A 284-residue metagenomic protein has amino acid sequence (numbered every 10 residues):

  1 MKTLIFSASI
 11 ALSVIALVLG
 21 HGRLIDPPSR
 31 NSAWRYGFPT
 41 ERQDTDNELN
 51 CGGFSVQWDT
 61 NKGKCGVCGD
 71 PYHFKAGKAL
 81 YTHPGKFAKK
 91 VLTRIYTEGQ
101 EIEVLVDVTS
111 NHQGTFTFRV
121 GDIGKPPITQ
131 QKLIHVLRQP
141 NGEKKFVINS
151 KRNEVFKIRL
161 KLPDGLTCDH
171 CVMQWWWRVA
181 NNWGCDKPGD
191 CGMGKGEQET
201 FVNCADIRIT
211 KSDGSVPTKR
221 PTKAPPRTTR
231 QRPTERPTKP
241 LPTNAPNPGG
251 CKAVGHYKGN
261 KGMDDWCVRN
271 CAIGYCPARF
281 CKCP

Functional and structural regions predicted by a protein language model:
K2-G20: Cleavable N-terminal signal peptides of Sec/SRP-targeted secreted and luminal proteins
S13, D44, W58-K62, E197 (+5 more regions): Residue-level signal for mature regions of secreted extracellular proteins and peptides
L17-G214: Structured recognition/catalytic domains enriched at protein termini, typified by the LPMO catalytic fold at the mature
G22-I25, S32, P242-V268: Secreted, propeptide-processed cysteine-rich mini-domains
E48, K62-C65, C168, P188 (+5 more regions): Disulfide-stabilized extracellular ectodomain repeats and their linkers
A76-T82, G262-D264, A278-K282: Short cysteine/histidine-rich zinc-coordinating motifs and their immediately flanking basic loops
T210-V216, Y275, R279-P284: C-terminal helix/juxtamembrane-tail motif
G214-P246: Extracellular mucin-like PTS segments
